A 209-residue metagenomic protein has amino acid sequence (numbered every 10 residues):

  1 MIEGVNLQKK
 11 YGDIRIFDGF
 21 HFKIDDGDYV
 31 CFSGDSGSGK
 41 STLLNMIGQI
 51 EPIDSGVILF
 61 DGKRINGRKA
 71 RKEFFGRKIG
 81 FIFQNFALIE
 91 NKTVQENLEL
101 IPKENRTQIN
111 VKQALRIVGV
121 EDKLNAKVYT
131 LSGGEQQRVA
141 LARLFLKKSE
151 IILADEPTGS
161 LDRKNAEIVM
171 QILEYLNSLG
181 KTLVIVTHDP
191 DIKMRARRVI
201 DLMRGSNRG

Functional and structural regions predicted by a protein language model:
I2, F17-G19: Conserved structural motif at the start of ABC-family nucleotide-binding domains
G48: Helix-to-loop junction immediately C-terminal to a conserved catalytic motif
G56-N66: Conserved ABC transporter NBD signature motif
I65-G80: ABC ATPase NBD coupling module
A126, L146-K147, L179: Conserved signature/switch motifs of ABC ATPase nucleotide-binding domains
K127-L131, E135: Conserved ABC ATPase signature
I152-D155: Catalytic Walker B motif of ABC-type/P-loop ATPase nucleotide-binding domains
